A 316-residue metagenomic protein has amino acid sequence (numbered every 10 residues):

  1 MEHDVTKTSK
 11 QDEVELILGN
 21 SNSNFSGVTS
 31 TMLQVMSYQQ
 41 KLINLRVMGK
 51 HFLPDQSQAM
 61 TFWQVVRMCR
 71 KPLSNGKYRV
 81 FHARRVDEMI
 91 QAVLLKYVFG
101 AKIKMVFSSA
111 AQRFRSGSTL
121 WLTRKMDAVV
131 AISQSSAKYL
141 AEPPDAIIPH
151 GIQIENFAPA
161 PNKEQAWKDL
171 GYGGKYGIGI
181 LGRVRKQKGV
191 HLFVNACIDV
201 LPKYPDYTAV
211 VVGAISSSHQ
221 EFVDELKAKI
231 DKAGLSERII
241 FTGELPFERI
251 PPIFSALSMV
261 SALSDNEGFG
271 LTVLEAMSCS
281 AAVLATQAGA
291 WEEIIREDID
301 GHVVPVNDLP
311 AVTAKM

Functional and structural regions predicted by a protein language model:
G27-T31, Y176, R185-P202, A209 (+1 more regions): A conserved mid-protein helix/loop that constitutes part of the nucleotide-sugar donor-binding site
K102-S109, R113-D127: A conserved, positively charged/aromatic
R124-K163, Y172-G173: Donor nucleotide-sugar binding/catalytic pocket of nucleotide-sugar-dependent glycosyltransferases
V223-E244: Nucleotide-activated donor-binding/catalytic signature segment of Leloir-type glycosyltransferases, i.e., the conserved
E244-L245, P252-L257: Short alpha-helical donor nucleotide-sugar binding micro-motif in glycosyltransferases
D265: Aromatic "clamp/platform" in nucleotide-sugar-dependent glycosyltransferases that forms part of the donor/acceptor
A282-T286: Short hydrophobic beta-strand element within catalytic cores of glycosyltransferases and related nucleotide-activated
E297-D298, H302-L309, A314-M316: Conserved acidic donor-binding segment of nucleotide-sugar-dependent glycosyltransferases
